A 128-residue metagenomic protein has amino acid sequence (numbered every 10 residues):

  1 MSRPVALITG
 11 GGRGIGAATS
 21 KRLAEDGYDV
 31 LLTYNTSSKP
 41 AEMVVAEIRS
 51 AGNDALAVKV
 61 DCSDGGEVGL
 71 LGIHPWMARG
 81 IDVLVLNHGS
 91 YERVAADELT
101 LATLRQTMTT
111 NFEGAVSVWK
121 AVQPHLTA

Functional and structural regions predicted by a protein language model:
V5-I8, L84-V85: Conserved hydrophobic beta-strands of the Rossmann-like cofactor-binding core in SDR/related NAD(P)H-dependent
G12-R13: Conserved glycine-rich cofactor-binding loop
Y28-E42: Conserved glycine-rich Rossmann-like NAD(P)H-binding loop of the short-chain dehydrogenase/reductase
S38, K59-L70, L101: The beta1-alpha1 cofactor-binding region of Rossmann-like NAD(H)/NADP(H)-dependent oxidoreductases
N87-R93: Conserved NAD(P)H cofactor-binding loop of Rossmann-fold oxidoreductase domains
A95-A96, T100-M108: Substrate-binding pocket helix/loop in short-chain dehydrogenase/reductase
W119-K120: A short, exposed helix-loop element centered on a Lys and neighboring polar residues
